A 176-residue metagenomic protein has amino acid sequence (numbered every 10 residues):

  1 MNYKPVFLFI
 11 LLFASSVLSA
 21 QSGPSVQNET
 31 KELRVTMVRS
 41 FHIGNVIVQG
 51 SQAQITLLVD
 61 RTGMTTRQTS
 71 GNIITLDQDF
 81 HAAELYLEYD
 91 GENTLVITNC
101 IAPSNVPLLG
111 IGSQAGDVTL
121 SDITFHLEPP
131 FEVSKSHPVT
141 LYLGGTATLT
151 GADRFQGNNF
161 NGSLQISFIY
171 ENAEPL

Functional and structural regions predicted by a protein language model:
M1-F7: Bacterial N-terminal signal peptides that target proteins for export
L8, F131-V133: Generic detector of short alpha-helix boundary/capping microenvironments and adjacent low-complexity segments
A14-V17: N-terminal signal peptide c-region/cleavage motif recognized by signal peptidases
A20-T98, V133-L176: N-terminal small/polar-rich segments of proteins
N99-E128: Surface-exposed binding patches on compact interaction domains or structured appendages
